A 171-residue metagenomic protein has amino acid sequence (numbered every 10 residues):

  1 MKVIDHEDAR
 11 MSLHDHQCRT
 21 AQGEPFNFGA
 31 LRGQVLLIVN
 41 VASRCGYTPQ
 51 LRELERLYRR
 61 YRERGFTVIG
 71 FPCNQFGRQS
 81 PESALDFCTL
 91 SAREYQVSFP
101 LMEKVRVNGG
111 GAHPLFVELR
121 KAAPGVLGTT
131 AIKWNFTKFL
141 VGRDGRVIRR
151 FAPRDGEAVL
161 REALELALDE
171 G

Functional and structural regions predicted by a protein language model:
M1-G29, P49, H113-P114: N-terminal "domain-start" segment that seeds a small globular fold
Q34-V35, R44, T48-F71, A92-Y95: Conserved helix-turn-beta segment immediately C-terminal to the redox Cys motif in thioredoxin-like folds
V41: Hydrophobic adenine-recognition pocket in adenosine-nucleotide-binding enzymes
G65-S83, S98-G109: Thiol-based oxidoreductase modules, predominantly thioredoxin-like and allied folds used for disulfide exchange
L85-W134: Short, internal strand/loop/helix patches that form the active-site neighborhood or redox-interaction surface
P114-V117, K121-G171: Thiol-/selenol-based redox modules, centered on thioredoxin-like and closely related oxidoreductase domains
